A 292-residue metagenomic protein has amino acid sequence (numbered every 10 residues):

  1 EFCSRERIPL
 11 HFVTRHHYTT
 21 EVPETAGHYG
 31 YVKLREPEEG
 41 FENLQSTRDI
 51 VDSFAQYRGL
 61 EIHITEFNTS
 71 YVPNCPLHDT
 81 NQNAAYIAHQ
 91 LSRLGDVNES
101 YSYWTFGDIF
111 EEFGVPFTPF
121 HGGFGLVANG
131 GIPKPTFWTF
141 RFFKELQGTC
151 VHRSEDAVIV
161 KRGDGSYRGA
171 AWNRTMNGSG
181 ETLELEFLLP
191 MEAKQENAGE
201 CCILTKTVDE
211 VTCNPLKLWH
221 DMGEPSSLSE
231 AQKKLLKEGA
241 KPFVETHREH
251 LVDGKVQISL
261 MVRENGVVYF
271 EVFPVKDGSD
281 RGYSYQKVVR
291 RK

Functional and structural regions predicted by a protein language model:
E1-R93, V97-E99, P119: Noncatalytic carbohydrate-binding groove/subsite architecture in carbohydrate-active enzymes
F12, T139, V267-Y269: Conserved hydrophobic/aromatic beta-strand scaffold that supports enzyme active sites
T19, G107, P274: Flexible, active-site-proximal loop/turn residues at the rims of small-molecule/cofactor binding pockets and catalytic
H63-T182: Aromatic/acidic polysaccharide-binding cleft in carbohydrate-active enzymes
N74-T80, A84-F113, C150, K161-G165 (+2 more regions): Substrate-binding clefts and catalytic carboxylate motifs of secreted carbohydrate-active enzymes
R153-S154, E181-L183, F243, V252-G254: Residues that act as N-cap/strand-start positions at coil-to-secondary-structure junctions
D156-D221, E264-F273, G278-S279: Carbohydrate-binding surface patches
S227-K292: C-terminal beta-strand-rich structural cap/linker in extracellular carbohydrate-active enzymes
